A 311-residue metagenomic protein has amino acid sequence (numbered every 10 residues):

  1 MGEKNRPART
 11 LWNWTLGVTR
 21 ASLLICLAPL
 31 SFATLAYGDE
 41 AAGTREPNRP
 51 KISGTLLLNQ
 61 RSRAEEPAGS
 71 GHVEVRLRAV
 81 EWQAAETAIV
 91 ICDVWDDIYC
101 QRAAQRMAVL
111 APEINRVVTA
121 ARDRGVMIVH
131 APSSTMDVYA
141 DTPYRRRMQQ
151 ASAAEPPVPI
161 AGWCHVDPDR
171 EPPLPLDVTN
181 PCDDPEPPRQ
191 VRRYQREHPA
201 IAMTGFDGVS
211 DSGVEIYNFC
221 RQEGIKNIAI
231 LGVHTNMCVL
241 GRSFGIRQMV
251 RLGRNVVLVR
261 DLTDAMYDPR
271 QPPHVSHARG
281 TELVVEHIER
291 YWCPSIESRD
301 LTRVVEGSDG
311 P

Functional and structural regions predicted by a protein language model:
K4-L23: Bacterial N-terminal signal peptides that target proteins for export
R20-A33: Bacterial N-terminal signal peptides
D39-A88, Q105-M107, R116-T119, D123-G125 (+3 more regions): Active-site-adjacent betaalpha module
T87-R102: Acidic/histidine-rich, surface-exposed loop or edge segments in extracytoplasmic proteins
V94-W95, A120-A121, I128-A131: A structural/positional concept
L110: Aromatic/His-enriched, Gly/Pro-containing loop or helix-boundary segments that lie immediately adjacent to catalytic
E113: Short catalytic helix/loop segments, enriched in acidic residues and glycine and frequently bearing histidine
